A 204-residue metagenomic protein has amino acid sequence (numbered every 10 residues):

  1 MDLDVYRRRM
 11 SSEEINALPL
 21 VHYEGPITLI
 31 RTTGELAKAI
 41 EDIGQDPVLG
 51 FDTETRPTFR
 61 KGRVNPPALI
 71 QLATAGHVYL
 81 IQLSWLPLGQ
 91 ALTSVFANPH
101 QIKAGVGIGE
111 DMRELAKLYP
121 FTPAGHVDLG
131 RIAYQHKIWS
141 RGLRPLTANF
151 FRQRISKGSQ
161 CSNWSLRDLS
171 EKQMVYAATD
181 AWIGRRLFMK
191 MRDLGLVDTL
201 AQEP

Functional and structural regions predicted by a protein language model:
M1-L49, L129, W182, G195-P204: N-terminal accessory regions of nucleic-acid-interacting proteins
E24-R31, E35-A37, G44-V48, P57-K157 (+2 more regions): Conserved DEDDh/DEDDy metal-dependent 3′-5′ exonuclease domain
